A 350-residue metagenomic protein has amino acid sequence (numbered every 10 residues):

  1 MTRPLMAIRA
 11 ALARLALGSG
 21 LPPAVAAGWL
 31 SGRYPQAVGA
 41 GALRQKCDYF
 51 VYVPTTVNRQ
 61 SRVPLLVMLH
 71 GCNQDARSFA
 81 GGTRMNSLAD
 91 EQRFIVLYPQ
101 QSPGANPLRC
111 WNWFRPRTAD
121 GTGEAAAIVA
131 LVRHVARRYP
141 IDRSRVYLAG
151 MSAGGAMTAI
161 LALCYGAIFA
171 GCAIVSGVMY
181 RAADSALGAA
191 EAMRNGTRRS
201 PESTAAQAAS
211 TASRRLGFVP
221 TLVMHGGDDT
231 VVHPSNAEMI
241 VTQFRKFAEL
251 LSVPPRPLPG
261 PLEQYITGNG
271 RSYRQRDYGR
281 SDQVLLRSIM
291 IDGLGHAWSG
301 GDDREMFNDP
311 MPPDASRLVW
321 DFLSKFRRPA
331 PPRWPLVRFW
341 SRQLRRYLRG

Functional and structural regions predicted by a protein language model:
M1-L65, R77-T83, E91, I95 (+8 more regions): A domain-start/cap signature at the N-terminus of enzymes
V63, G71-D75, L294: Active-site glycine-rich loops that stabilize anionic/oxyanionic intermediates across multiple enzyme folds
Q100-G123, A186: Cap/lid segment of the alpha/beta-hydrolase catalytic domain
R117-Y139, I160: Alpha/beta-hydrolase active-site loop
L148-G150, V175, M224: Short beta-strand immediately N-terminal to the catalytic nucleophile in serine-hydrolase-like folds
G155-A167: Short glycine-enriched nucleophile-adjacent loop and the immediately C-terminal alpha-helix near the catalytic center
I168-M179: A conserved short beta-strand
V223-H225, D229: Short beta-strand/loop motif that positions the catalytic acidic residue of the alpha/beta-hydrolase fold
